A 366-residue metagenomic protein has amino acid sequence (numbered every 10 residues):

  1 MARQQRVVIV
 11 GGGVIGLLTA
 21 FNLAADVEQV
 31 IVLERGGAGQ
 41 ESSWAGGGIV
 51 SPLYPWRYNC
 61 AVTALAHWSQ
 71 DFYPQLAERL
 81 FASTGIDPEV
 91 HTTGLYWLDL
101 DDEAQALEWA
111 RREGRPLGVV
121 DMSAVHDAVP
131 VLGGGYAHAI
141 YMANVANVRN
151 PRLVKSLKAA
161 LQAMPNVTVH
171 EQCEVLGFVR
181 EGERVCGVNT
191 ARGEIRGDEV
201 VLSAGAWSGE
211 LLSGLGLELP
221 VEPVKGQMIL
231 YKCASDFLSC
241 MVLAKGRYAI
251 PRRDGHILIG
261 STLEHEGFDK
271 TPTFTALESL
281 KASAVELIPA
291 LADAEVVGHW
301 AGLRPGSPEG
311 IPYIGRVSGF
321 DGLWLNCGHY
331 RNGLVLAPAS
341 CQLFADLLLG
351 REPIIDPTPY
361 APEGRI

Functional and structural regions predicted by a protein language model:
Q5-I31: N-terminal Rossmann-like FAD-binding beta1-loop-alpha1 element of flavoenzymes
V8-V10, I195-W207, C341: Short hydrophobic core segments
L18-A25, G48-V50, G85-H91, E199-D321: Active-site substrate-recognition segment that forms the wall of the catalytic cavity or substrate channel
A24-G46: Glycine-rich FAD pyrophosphate-binding loop
I49-A128, S283-V285: Dinucleotide-binding Rossmann-like beta1-alpha1 core, especially the glycine-rich loop that anchors the ADP
G85-W97, E108, E113-M164, T262-E266 (+2 more regions): Helix-loop-beta segment of a Rossmann-like dinucleotide-binding subdomain
I140-D198: Helical element adjacent to the flavin cofactor pocket in flavoenzyme catalytic cores
I288-I366: C-terminal catalytic lobe of FAD-dependent flavoproteins
